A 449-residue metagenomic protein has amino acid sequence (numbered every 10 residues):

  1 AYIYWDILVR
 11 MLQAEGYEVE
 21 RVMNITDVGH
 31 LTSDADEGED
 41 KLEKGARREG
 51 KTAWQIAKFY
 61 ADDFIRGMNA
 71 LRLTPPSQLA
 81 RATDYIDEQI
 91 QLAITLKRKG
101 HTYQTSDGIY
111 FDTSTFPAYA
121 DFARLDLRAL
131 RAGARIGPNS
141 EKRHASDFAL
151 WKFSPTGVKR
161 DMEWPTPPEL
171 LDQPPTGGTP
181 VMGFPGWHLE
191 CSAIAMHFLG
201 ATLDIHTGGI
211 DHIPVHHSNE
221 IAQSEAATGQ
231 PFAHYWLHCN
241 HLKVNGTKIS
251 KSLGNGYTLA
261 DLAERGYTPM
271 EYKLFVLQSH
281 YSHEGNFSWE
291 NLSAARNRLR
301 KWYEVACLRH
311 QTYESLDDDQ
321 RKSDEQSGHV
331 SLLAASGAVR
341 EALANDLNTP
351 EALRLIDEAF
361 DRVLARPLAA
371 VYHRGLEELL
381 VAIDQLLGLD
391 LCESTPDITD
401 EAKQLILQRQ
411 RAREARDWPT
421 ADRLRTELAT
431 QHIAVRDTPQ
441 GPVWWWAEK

Functional and structural regions predicted by a protein language model:
A1, D6, Q13-G16, K51-W54 (+13 more regions): Non-catalytic interaction-recognition regions
A1-R72, W444: N-terminal, positively charged nucleic-acid-binding surface of large information/translation enzymes
W5-I7, L12, I65-R66, D87-H310: Alpha-helical recognition segments enriched in aromatics with Gly/Pro capping that present substrate-recognition
G16-V19, A70-S77, T102-Y103, T202 (+1 more regions): Surface-exposed helix-capping loop/turn segments at secondary-structure junctions
E18-E20, G100-S106, V363, A434-R436: Short, well-structured beta-strand/strand-turn elements
V22-H30, Y60-F64, T74-Q89, D107-F116: Short, glycine/charge-rich beta-strand/loop segments that flank catalytic centers and engage negatively charged groups
I249-S250, N255-K449: Structural preference for alpha-helix termini/caps and helix-kink/transition segments
